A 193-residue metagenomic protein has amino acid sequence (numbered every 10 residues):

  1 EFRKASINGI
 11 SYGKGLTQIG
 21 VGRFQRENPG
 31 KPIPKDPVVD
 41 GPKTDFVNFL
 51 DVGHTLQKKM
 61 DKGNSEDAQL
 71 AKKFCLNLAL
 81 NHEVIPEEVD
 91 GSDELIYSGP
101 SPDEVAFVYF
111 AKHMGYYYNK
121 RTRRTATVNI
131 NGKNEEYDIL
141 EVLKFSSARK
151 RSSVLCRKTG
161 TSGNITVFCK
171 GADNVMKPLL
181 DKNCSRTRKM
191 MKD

Functional and structural regions predicted by a protein language model:
E1-D193: Conserved cytosolic headpiece of P-type ATPases
